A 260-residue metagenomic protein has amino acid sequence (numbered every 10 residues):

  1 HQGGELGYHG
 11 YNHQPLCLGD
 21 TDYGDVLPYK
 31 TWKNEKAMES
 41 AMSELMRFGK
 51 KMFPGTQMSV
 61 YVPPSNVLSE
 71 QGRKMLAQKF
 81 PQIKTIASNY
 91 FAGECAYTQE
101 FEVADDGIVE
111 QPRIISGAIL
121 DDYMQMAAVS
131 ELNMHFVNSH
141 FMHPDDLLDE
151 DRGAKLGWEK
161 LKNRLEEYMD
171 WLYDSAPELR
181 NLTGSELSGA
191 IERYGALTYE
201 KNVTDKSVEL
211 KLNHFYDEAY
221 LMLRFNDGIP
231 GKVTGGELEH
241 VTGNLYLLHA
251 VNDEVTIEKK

Functional and structural regions predicted by a protein language model:
H1, A92-T98, G117-V129: Alpha-helical scaffolding within the catalytic cores of extracellular/periplasmic polymer-degrading hydrolases
H1-Q71, H135, H140, P144-L148: Metal-dependent polysaccharide deacetylase catalytic core of the NodB/CE4 family, i.e., the active-site-bearing domain
G4, G10, L197-Y199, G235-E239: Small-residue (G/S/T/A) turn/hinge positions that recur once per unit in extracellular repeat modules
R47-F53, A77-V103, M142-L223, G231: C-terminal domain-boundary segment and adjacent tail
G55, V103, I119-M124, S130-F136 (+2 more regions): A structural signal for short secondary-structure junctions
I86-A92, D105-D122: Extracellular glycoside hydrolase catalytic/binding regions
G228-T234: Short aromatic-acidic-glycine turn motif
V241-K260: C-terminal beta-strand-rich structural cap/linker in extracellular carbohydrate-active enzymes
